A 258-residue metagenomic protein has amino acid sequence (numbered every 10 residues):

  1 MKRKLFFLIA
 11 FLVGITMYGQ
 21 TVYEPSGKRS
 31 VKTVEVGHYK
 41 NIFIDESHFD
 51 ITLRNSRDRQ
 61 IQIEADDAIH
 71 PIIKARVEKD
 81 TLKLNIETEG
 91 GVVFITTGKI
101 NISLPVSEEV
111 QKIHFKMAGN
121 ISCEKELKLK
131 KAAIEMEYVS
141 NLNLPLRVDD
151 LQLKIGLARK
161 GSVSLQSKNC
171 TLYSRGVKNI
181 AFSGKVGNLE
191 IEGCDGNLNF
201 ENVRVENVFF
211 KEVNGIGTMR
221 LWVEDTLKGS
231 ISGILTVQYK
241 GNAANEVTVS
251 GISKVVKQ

Functional and structural regions predicted by a protein language model:
M1-Q258: Intrinsically disordered, low-complexity terminal regions
